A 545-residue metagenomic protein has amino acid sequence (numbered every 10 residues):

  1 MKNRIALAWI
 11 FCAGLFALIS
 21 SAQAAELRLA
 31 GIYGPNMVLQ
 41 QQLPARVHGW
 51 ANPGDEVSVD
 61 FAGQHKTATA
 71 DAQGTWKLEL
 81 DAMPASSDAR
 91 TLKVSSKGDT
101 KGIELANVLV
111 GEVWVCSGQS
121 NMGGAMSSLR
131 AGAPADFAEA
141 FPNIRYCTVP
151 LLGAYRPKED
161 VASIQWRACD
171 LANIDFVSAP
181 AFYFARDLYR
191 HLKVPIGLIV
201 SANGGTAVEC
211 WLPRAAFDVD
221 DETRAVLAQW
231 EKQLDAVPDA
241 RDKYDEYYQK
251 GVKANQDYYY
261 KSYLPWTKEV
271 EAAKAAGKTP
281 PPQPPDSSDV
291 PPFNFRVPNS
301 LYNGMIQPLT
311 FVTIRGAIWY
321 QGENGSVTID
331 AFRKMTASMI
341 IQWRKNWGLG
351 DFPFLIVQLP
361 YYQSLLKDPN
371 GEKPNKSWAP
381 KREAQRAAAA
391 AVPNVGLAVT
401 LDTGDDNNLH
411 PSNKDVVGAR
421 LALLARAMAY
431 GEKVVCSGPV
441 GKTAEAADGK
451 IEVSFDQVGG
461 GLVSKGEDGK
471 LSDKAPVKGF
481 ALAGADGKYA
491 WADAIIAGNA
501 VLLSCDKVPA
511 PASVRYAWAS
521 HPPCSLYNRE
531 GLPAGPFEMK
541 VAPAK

Functional and structural regions predicted by a protein language model:
M1-A6: Positively charged n-region of N-terminal signal peptides that target proteins for export
A8-I19: Bacterial N-terminal signal peptides
L18-E26: Bacterial Sec-dependent signal peptides at the C-terminal "C-region" and cleavage site
A25-K545: Cell-envelope and extracellular/periplasmic
